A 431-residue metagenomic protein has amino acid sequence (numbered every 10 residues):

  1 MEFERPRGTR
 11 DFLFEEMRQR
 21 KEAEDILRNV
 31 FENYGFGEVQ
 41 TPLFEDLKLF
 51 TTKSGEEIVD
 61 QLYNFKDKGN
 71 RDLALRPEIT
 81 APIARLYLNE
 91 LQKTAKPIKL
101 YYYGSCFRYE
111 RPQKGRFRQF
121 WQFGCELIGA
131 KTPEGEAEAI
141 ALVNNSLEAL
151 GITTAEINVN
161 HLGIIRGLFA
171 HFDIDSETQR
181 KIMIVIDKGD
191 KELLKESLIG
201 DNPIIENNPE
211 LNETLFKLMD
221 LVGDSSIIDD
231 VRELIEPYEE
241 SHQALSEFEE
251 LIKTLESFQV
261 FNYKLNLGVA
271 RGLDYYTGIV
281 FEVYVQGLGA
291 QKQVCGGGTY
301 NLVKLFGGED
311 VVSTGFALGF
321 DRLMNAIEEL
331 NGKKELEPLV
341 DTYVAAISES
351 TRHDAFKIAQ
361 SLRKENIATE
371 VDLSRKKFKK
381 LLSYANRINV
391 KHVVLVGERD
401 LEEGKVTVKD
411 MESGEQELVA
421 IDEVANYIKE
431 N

Functional and structural regions predicted by a protein language model:
M1-M17: Auxiliary tRNA-acceptor-end handling modules of aminoacyl-tRNA synthetases
E16-Y34, E45-D46, T80-K93, K99-T153 (+1 more regions): Positively charged, Gly/Ser-enriched RNA/tRNA-binding surfaces
V39, L43-L73: Polyanion/phosphate-binding surface patch
Q61-D67, I174-K195, V285: Acidic, His- and aromatic-enriched active-site or binding-groove loops in soluble protein domains that engage sugars
F117-F123, V159-G167: Short, conserved phosphate-binding/catalytic loop or strand-edge motifs used in phosphoryl-/nucleotidyl-transfer
L142-A149, G163-D173: Hydrophobic mid-domain F-helix/FG-region of cytochrome P450s
T154-I164, I182, K264-A270: Short, surface-exposed recognition loops or helix-turn segments adjacent to catalytic cores
